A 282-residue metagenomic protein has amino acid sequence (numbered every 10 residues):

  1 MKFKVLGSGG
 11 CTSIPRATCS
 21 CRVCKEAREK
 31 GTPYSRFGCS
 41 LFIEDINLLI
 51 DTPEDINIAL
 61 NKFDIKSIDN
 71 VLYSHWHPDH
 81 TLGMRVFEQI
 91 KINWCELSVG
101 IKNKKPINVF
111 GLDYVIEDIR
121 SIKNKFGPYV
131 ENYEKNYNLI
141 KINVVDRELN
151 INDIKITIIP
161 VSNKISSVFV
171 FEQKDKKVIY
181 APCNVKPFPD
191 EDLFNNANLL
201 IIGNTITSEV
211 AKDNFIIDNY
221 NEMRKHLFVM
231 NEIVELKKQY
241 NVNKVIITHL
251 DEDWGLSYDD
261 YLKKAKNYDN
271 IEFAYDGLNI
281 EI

Functional and structural regions predicted by a protein language model:
M1-Y180, V185-D192, K244, D259-I282: Binuclear metal-dependent hydrolase catalytic cores
P187-L278: Cap/insert and terminal regions of metallo-dependent hydrolase folds
